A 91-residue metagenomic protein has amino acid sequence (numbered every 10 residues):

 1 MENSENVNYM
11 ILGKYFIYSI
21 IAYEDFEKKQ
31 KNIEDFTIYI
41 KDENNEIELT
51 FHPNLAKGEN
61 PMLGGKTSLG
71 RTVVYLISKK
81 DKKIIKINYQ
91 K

Functional and structural regions predicted by a protein language model:
M1-T37: Short, non-transmembrane alpha-helical segments in secretory-pathway proteins
S4, Y23-Q30, Y39-P53, N88-K91: Eukaryotic scaffold repeat domains enriched in small/polar residues
M10-I11, I20, I38-I40, P61-L63 (+1 more regions): Hydrophobic transmembrane signal anchors and adjacent membrane-proximal interface regions, especially in viral
E34-L76: Exposed beta-strand-loop-beta-strand "reactive/processing" segments of non-cytosolic proteins
T67-K91: Short, compact, well-ordered microdomains
